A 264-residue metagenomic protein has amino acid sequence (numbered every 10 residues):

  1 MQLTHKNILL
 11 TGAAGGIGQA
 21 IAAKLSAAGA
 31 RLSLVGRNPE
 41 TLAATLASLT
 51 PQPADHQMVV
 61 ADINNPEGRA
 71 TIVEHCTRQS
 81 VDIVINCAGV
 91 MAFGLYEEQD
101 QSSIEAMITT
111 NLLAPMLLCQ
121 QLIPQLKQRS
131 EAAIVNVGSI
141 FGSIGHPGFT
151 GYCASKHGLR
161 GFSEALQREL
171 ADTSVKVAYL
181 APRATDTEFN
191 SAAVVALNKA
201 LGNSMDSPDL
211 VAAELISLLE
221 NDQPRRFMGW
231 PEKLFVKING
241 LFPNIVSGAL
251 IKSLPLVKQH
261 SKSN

Functional and structural regions predicted by a protein language model:
A14-G15: Conserved glycine-rich cofactor-binding loop
A30-A44: Conserved glycine-rich Rossmann-like NAD(P)H-binding loop of the short-chain dehydrogenase/reductase
C87-A92: Conserved NAD(P)H cofactor-binding loop of Rossmann-fold oxidoreductase domains
L95-Y96, D100-I108: Substrate-binding pocket helix/loop in short-chain dehydrogenase/reductase
C119, S155: Active-site helix of classical SDR
S139: Residue(s) in the substrate-gating loop at a strand-loop-helix junction that position the organic substrate next
Y179, K199-V236: C-terminal helical subdomain
